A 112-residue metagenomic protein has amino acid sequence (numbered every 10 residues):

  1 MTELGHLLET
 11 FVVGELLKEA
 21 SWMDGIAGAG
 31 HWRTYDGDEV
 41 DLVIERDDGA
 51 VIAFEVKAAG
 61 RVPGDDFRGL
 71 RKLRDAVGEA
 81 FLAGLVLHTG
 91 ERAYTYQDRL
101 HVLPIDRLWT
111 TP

Functional and structural regions predicted by a protein language model:
M1-P112: A cross-kingdom feature that marks ATP-driven nucleic-acid transaction machinery
